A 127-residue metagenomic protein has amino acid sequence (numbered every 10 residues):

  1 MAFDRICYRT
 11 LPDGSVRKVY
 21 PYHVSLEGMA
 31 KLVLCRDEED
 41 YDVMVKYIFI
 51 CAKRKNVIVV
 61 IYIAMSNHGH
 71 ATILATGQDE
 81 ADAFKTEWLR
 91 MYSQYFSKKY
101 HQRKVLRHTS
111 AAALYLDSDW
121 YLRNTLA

Functional and structural regions predicted by a protein language model:
M1-A127: Short catalytic/metal-binding and nucleic-acid-binding patches
